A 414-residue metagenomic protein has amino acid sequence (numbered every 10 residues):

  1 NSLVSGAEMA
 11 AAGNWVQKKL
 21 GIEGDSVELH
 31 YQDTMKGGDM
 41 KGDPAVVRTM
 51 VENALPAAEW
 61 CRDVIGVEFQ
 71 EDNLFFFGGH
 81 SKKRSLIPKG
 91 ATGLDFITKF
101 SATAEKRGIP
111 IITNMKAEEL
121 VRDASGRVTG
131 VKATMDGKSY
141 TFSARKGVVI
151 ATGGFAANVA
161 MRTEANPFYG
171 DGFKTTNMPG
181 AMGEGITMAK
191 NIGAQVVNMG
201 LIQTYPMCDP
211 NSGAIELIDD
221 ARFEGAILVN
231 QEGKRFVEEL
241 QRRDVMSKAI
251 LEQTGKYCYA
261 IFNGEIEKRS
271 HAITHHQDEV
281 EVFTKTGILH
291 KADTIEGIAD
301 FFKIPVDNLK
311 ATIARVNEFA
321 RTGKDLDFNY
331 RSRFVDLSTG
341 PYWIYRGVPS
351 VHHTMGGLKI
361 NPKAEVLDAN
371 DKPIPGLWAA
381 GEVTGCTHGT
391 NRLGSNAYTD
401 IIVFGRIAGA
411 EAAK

Functional and structural regions predicted by a protein language model:
L3-P110, N114-E119, F168, L228-R235 (+1 more regions): Conserved N-terminal/central alpha/beta ligand/cofactor-binding core
L86-I87, G172-K174, N391-N396: Short glycine-enriched, charge-decorated loop/helix-capping segments at active-site entrances that position
I87-K146, I186-I192, L358-I360: Helical element adjacent to the flavin cofactor pocket in flavoenzyme catalytic cores
E119, N308-N391: A glycine-rich dinucleotide-binding beta-alpha-beta segment and adjacent secondary-structure elements that constitute
D136-S139, S143-D209, I215, F404-I407: Glycine-rich loop(s) and the adjacent beta-strand/alpha-helix scaffold that form part
M182, I186-M188, I192-I304: An anion/pyrophosphate-binding glycine-rich loop and adjacent beta-alpha core in soluble alpha-beta enzymes
G185-Q195, F302-P305, K310-I313, D400-K414: Internal hydrophobic alpha-helix adjacent to the cofactor/substrate pocket in enzyme cavities
T204-P210, F223, D244-V245, P349-M355 (+1 more regions): Glycine-rich phosphate/pyrophosphate-binding beta-alpha loops
